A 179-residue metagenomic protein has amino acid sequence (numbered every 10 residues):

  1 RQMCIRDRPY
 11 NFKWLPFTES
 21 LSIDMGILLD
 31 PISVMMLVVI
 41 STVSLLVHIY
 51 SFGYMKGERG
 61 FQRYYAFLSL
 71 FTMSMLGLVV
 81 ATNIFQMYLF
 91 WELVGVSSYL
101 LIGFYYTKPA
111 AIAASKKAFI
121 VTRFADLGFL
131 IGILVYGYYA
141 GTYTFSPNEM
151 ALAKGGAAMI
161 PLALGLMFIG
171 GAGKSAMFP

Functional and structural regions predicted by a protein language model:
Q2, R6-P179: ...captures the hydrophobic TM-helix bundle architecture rather than a specific catalytic motif, and can also fire on
